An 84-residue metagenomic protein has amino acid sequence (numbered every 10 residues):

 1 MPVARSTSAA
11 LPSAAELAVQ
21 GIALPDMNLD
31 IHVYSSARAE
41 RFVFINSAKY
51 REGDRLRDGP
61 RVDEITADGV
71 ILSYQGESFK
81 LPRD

Functional and structural regions predicted by a protein language model:
M1-G59, D63-D84: Extended low-complexity, proline-rich intrinsically disordered regions
